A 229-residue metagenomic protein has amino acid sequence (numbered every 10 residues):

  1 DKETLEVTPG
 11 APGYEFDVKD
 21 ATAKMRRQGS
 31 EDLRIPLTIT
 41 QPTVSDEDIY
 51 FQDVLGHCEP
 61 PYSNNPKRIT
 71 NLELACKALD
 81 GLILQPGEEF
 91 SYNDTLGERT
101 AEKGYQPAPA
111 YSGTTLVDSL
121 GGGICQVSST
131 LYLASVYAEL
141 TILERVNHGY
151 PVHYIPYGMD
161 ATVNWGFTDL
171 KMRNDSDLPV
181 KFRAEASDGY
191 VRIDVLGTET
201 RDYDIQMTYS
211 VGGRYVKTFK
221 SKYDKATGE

Functional and structural regions predicted by a protein language model:
D1-E229: Well-ordered beta-sheet/strand-loop patches within structured domains
